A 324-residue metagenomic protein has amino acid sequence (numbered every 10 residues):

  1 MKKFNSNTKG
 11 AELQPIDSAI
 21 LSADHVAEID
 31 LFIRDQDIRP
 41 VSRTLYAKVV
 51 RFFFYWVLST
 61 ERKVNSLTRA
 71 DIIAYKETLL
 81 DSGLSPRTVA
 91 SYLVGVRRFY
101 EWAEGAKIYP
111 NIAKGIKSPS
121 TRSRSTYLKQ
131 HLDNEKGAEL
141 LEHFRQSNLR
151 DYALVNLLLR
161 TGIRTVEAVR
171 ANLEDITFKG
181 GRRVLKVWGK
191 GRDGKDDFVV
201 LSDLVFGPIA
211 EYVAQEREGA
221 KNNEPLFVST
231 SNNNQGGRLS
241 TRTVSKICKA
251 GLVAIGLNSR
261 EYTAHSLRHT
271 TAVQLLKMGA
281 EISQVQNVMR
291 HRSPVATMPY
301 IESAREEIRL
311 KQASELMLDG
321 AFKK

Functional and structural regions predicted by a protein language model:
S6-A11, I73-A74, Y109-E139, W188 (+1 more regions): Flexible interdomain linker/hinge and immediately adjacent N-terminus of the catalytic tyrosine-recombinase domain
V26-Y127, H143: N-terminal core-binding DNA-recognition domain of tyrosine recombinases/integrases
K136-T165: Basic, Lys/Arg- and aromatic-enriched nucleic-acid-binding interface segment
V166, R170-P208: Conserved tyrosine-mediated DNA breakage-rejoining catalytic core shared by Y-recombinases
I176-F178, S259-R260, A280-I301, K324: Short, polar N-cap/turn motifs at the start of nucleic acid-interacting alpha helices
G191-E211, N223-K249: C-terminal catalytic core of Y-nucleophile DNA break-rejoin enzymes
S245-N287: Short, basic (Lys/Arg/His-rich) helix/loop patches that form interaction surfaces in the mid-to-C-terminal regions
E302-K324: DNA/chromatin major-groove-contacting recognition/catalytic segments
